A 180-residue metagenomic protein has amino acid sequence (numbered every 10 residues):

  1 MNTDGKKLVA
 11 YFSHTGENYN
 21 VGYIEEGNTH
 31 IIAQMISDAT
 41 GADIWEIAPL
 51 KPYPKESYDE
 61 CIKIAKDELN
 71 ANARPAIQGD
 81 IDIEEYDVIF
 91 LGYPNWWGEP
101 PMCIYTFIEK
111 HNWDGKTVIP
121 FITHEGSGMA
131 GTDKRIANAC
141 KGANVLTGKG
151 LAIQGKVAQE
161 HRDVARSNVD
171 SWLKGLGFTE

Functional and structural regions predicted by a protein language model:
M1-V88, G98, Y105, S167-E180: N-terminal beta1-alpha1-beta2 submodule of the flavodoxin-like/Rossmannoid cofactor-binding fold
N2-T3, I83-E84, E109-G115, N138-G142: Short, conserved loop/helix-junction motifs that constitute active-site signature segments in enzyme catalytic cores
H14-E17, L50-P52, N95-E99, H124-G128 (+1 more regions): Solvent-exposed loop/turn segments at secondary-structure junctions within structured extracellular/periplasmic domains
Y23-G27, G98, G126-A130, Q159 (+1 more regions): Soluble non-cytosolic domains of exported or imported proteins
M102-T106, G131-K134: Generic recognition of short, well-ordered alpha-helical segments
I119-A152, E160: Short, glycine-/small-residue-rich phosphate/pyrophosphate-handling segment
N144-E180: Glycine-rich phosphate/pyrophosphate-binding loop and the adjoining helix
